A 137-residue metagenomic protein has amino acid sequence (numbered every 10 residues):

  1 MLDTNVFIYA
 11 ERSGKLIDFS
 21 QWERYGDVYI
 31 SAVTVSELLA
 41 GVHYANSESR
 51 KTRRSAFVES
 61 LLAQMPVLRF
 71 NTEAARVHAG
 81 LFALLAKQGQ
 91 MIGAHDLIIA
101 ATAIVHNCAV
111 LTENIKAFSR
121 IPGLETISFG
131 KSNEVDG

Functional and structural regions predicted by a protein language model:
M1-S31, A40-E59, K87, N133-D136: Short, well-structured N-terminal submotif of metal-dependent ribonuclease cores
D3-T4, L38, H78, A103 (+1 more regions): Generic structural signal for small/hydrophobic residues in well-ordered secondary structure, especially within
V6, A74, I98, K116-A117: Alpha-helix capping/helix-boundary segments
F7-I8, S36-L39, L68, S119 (+1 more regions): Nucleotide phosphate-binding site architecture
R24-Y29, L61-L68, A109: Short loop->beta-strand "edge-of-pocket" segments that line small-molecule binding or catalytic clefts across diverse
A32-T34, N71, G130: Residues at the C-termini of beta-strands that transition into short coil/loop
P66-L111: Active-site neighborhoods of divalent-metal-dependent phosphate/nucleic-acid chemistry enzymes
A100, I104-G137: Acidic, PIN/NYN-like endoribonuclease modules and their adjacent C-terminal/linker elements
